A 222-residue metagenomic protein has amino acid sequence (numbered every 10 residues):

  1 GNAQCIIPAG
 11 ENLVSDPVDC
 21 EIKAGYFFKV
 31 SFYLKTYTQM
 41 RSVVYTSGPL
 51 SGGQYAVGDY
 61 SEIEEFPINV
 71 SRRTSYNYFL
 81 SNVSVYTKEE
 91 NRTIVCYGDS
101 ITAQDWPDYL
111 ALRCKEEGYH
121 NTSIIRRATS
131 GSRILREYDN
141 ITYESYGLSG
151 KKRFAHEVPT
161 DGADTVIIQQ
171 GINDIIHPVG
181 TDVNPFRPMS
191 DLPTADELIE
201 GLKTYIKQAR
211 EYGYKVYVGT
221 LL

Functional and structural regions predicted by a protein language model:
G1-Y97, T102-A103, E116-Y119: N-terminal secretory targeting modules
G10-L13, N91-G201: Conserved SGNH/GDSL esterase-like catalytic core that processes O-acyl groups on lipids and polysaccharides
F32-L34, A128, T220: A mature extracytoplasmic/lumenal domain signature
A56-G58, L112, T122-I124, Q208-Y212: A signal for specific C-terminal beta-sheet/loop modules enriched in small/flexible residues with GP/PG/PP motifs
G58-I63, T181-N184, V218: Generic detector of short, locally flexible boundary/turn motifs and exposed helical patches
N82-S84, F154-E157, Y205: Generic recognition of flexible, low-complexity loop/linker segments
Q169-D174, Y205-L222: Active-site segments of SGNH/GDSL-like serine hydrolases that catalyze O-acetyl group transfer/hydrolysis on lipids
